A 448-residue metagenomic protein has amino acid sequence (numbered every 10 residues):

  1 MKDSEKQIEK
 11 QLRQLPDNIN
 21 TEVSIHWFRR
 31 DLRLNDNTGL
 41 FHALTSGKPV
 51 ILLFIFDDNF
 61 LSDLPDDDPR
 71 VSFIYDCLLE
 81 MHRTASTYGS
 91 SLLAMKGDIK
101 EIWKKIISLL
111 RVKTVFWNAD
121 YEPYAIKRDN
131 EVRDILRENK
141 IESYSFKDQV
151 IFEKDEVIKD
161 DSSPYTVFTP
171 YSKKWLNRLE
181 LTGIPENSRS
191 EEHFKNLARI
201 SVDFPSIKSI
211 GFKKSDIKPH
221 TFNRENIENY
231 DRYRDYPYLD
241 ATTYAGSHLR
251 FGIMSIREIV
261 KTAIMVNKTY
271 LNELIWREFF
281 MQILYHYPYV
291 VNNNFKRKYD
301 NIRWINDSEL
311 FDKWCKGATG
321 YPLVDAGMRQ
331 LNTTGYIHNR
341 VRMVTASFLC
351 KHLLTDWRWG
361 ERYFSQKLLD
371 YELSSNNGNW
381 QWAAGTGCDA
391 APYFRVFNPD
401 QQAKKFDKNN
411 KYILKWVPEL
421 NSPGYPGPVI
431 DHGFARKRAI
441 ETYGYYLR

Functional and structural regions predicted by a protein language model:
M1-L179, R329, E441-Y446: Trp/Phe/Arg-rich N-terminal binding region typifying the photolyase-homology
I19, D58-S62, M81-T84, L110-K113 (+5 more regions): A short alpha-helix capping/helix-coil boundary motif
L40-H42, L79-M81, E131-V132, F152-V157 (+8 more regions): Intrinsically disordered, low-complexity boundary segments flanking structured domains
I141, A241-L414: Active-site-proximal binding-pocket segments
I141, S163-Y299, A403-R448: Glycine/tryptophan-enriched, flexible segments
